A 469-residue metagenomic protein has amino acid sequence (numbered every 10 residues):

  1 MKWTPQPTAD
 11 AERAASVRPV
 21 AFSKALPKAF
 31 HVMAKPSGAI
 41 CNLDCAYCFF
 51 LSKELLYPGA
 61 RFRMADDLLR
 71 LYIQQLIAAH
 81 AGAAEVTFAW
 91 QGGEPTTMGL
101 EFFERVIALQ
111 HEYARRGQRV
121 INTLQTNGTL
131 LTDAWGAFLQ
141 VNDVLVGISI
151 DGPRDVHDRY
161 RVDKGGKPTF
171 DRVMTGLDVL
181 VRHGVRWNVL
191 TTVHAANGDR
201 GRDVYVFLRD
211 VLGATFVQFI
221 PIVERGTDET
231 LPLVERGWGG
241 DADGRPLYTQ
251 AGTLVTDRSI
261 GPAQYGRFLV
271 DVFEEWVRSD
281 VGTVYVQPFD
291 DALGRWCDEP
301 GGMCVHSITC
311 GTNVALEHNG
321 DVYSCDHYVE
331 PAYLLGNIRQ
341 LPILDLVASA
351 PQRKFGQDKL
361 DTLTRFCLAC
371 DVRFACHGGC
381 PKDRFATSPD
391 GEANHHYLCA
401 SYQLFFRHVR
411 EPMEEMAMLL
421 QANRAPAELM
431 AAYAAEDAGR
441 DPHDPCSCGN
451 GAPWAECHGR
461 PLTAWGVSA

Functional and structural regions predicted by a protein language model:
E12-A137, N142, V467: Conserved alpha-helical substructure of the radical SAM core
V32, V86-F88, N122-L124, V146-I148 (+3 more regions): Hydrophobic faces of well-ordered beta-strands that scaffold small-molecule active sites in alpha/beta enzyme cores
G38, A438-A455: Short Cys/His-rich zinc-binding micro-motifs
C45-C48, A455-G459: Cysteine-centered loop/knuckle micro-motif
G136-D155, A214-V223: Non-cysteine beta-strand/loop elements that form the S-adenosyl-L-methionine
R161-D171, D178, R182-V305, T309 (+2 more regions): Radical SAM enzyme [4Fe-4S]-AdoMet core and its adjacent flexible, acidic and glycine-rich loops/tails across
V329-H443, G459-A469: Flexible mid-to-C-terminal extensions adjoining Fe-S/redox cofactors in radical SAM and related proteins
